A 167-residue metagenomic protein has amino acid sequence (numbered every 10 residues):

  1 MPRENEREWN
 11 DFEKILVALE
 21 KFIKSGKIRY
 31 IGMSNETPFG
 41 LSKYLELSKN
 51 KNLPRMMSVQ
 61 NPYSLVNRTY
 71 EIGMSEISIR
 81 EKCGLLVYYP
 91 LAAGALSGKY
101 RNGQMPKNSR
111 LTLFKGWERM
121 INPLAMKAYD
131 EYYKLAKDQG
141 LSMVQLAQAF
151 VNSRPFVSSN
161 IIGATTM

Functional and structural regions predicted by a protein language model:
P2-M167: Beta/alpha (TIM)-barrel catalytic core signal, keyed to glycine-rich beta->alpha loops juxtaposed to Asp/Glu that bind
